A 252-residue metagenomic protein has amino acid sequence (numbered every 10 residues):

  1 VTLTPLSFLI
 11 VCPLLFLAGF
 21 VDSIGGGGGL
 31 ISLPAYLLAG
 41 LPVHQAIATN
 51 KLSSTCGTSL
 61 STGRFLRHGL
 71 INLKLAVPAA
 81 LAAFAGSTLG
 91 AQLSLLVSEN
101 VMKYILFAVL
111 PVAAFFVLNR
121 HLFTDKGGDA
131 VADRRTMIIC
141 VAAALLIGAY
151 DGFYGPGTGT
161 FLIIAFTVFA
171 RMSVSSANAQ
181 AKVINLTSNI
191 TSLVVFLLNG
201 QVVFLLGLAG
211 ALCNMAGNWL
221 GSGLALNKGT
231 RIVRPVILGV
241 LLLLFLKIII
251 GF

Functional and structural regions predicted by a protein language model:
V1-P42, G128-N178: Selected transmembrane alpha-helices and immediately adjacent juxtamembrane segments of polytopic inner-membrane
L3, S7-V11, L75, A79 (+5 more regions): Residue-level signature of transmembrane alpha-helical entry/exit and packing/kink sites in multi-pass membrane
F8, K51, L106-L110, A114 (+4 more regions): Residues within membrane-spanning alpha-helices of integral membrane proteins, especially the hydrophobic core/packing
C12, F16, F20, K51 (+9 more regions): Residue-level signature of the transmembrane alpha-helical core of multi-pass small-molecule transporters
L41-N50, K74-P78, R171-K182: Membrane-interface alpha-helices at helix entry/exit sites of multi-pass transporters
A48-V101, A108, N189-G239: Selective hydrophobic functional segments
L60-L70, F107-A132, F245-F252: Transmembrane helix exit motif
L146-Y154, S192-G200, G207, L244-F252: Hydrophobic alpha-helical transmembrane segments in multi-pass integral membrane proteins
